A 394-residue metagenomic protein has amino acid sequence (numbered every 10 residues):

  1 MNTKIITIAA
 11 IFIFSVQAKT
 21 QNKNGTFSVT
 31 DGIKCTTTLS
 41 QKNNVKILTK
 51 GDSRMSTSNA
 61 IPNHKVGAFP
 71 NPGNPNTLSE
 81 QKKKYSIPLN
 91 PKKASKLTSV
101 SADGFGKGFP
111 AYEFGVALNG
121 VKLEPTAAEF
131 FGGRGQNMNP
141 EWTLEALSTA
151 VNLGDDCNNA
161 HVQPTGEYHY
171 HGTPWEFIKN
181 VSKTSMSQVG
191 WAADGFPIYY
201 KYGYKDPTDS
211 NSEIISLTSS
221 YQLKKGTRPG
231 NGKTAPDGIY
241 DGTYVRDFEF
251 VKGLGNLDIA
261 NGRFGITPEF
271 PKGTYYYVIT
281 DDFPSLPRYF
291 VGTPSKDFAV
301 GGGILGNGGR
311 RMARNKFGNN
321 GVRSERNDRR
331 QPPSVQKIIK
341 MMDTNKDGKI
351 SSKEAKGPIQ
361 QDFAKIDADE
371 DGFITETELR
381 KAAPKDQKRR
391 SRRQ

Functional and structural regions predicted by a protein language model:
I5-F14: Sec-dependent N-terminal signal peptides
K19-Q21, Q394: Boundary of Sec targeting at the N-terminus
Q21-G154, N158: Solvent-exposed N-terminal domain segments of exported/luminal and surface proteins
G73, L153-A160, D258-G265, G348-K349: Short, recurring structural edge motifs at helix starts
A117-V121, P164-I178, F270-P284: Extracellular/lumenal glycan-associated surfaces
D194-F196, K201, K205-G303: Extended, compositionally biased non-globular segments
I338-I339, K349-Q361, E376-Q387: Amphipathic regulatory helices of Ca2+-sensor modules
D343-D347, D367-D371: Acidic carboxylate motifs that coordinate Ca2+ or other divalent cations, activating on Asp/Glu
